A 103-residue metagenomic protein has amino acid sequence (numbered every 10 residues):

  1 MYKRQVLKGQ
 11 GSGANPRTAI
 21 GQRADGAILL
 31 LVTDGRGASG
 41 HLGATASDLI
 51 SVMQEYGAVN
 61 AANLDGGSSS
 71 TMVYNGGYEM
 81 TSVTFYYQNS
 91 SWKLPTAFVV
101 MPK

Functional and structural regions predicted by a protein language model:
M1-K103: Gly/Ser/Thr/Pro-rich low-complexity, intrinsically disordered segments
